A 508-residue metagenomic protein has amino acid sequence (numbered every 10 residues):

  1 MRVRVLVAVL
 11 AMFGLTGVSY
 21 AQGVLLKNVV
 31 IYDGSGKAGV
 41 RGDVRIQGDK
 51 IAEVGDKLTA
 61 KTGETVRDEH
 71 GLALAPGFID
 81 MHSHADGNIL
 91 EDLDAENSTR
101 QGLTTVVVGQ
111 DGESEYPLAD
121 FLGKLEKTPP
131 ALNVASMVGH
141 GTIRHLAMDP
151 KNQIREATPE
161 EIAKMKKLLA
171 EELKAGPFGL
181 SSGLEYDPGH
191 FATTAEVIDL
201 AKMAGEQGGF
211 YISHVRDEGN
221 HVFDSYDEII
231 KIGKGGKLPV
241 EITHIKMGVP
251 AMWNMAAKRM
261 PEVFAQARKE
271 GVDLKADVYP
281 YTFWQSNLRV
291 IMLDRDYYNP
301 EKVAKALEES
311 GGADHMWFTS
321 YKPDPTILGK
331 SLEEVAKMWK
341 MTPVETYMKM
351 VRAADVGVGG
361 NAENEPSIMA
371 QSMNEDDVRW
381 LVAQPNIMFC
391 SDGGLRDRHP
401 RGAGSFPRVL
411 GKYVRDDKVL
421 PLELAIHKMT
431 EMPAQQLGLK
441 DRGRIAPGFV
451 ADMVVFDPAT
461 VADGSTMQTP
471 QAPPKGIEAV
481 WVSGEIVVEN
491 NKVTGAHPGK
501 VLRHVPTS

Functional and structural regions predicted by a protein language model:
M1-V7: Bacterial N-terminal signal peptides that target proteins for export
V7-G17: Bacterial N-terminal signal peptides
S19-G23: Boundary at the C-terminal end of the N-terminal hydrophobic targeting segment
I31, S35-G77: Histidine-rich, glycine-flanked metal-binding segment
I31-D43, N364-M373, V378, L420-I426 (+1 more regions): Acidic, glycine-enriched loop/beta-strand segments at the rims of small-molecule binding/catalytic pockets
E69-L74, F78-A85, I89-S182, A201 (+4 more regions): Divalent-metal coordination cores built from histidine and acidic residues
L118-E126, P130, G141-E160, K164 (+5 more regions): Polyanionic/metal-chelating signatures
Y298-P300, R379-N386, D392, S405 (+1 more regions): C-terminal cap of metal-dependent C-N hydrolases
